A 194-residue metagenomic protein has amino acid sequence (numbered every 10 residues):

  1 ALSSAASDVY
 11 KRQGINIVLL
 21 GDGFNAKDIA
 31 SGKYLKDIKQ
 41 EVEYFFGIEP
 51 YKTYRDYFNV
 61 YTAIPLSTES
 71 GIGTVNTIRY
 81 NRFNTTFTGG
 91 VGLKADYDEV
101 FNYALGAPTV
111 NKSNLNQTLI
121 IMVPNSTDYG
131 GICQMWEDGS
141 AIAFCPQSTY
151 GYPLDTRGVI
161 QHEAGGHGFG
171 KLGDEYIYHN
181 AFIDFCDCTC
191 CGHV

Functional and structural regions predicted by a protein language model:
A1-A6, Y10: Single conserved hydrophobic/aromatic residue that forms the stacking wall/gate of nucleotide- or nucleobase-binding
K11-I29: Acidic/histidine-rich, surface-exposed loop or edge segments in extracytoplasmic proteins
N16-G21, N59-T62, L119-V123, V159-I160 (+1 more regions): Structural recognition of the beta-strand scaffold that forms the well-ordered cores of secreted hydrolase catalytic
K27-S31, S70-I72, Y129-C145, F169 (+1 more regions): Extracytoplasmic/secreted cell-surface and envelope-processing proteins
S31, G139-A164: Short pre-active-site segment immediately N-terminal to the catalytic Zn-binding motif
E43-Y51, G165, F169-D174: Sec-exported extracytoplasmic/periplasmic mature domains
Y57-D138: Active-site-proximal segments of metallohydrolase catalytic domains
G173-V194: Replace "(M1/M4/M9/M12/WLM)" with "(e.g., M1/M4/M8/M9/M12/M26/WLM)" and add "not limited to" to clarify scope
